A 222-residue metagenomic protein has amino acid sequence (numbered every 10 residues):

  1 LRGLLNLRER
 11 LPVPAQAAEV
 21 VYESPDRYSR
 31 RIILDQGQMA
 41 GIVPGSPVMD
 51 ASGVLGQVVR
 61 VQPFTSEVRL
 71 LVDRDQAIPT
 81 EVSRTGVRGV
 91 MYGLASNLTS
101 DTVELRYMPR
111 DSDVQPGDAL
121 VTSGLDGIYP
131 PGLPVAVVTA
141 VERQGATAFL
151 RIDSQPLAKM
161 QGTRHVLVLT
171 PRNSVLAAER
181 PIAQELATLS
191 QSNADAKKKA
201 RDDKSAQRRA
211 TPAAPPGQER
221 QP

Functional and structural regions predicted by a protein language model:
G3-P222: A secondary-structure micro-motif
